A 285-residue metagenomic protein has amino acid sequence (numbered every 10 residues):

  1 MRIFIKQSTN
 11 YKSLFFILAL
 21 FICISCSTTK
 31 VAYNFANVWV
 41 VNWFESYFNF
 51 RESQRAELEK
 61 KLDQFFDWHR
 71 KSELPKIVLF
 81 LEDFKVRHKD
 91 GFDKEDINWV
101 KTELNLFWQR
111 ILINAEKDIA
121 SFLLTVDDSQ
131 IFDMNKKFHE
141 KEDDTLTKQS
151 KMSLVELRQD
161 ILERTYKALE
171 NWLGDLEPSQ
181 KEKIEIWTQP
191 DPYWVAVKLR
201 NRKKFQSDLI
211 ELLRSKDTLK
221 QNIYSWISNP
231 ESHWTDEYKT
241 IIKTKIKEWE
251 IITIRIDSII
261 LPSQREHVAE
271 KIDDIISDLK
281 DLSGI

Functional and structural regions predicted by a protein language model:
R2-F15: Bacterial N-terminal signal peptides that target proteins for export
I22-S25: C-terminal motif of bacterial Sec signal peptides marking the signal peptidase cleavage site
S27-T29: Bacterial signal peptide processing site
N34-S53: Post-signal peptide N-terminal segment of mature Sec-exported envelope proteins
V41-N42, L199, Q206-I285: A cross-kingdom marker for long, charged
F44, L58, A115-V126, M134 (+4 more regions): Short, structured motif recognition centered on aromatic/hydrophobic residues
Y47-P75: Post-signal-peptide N-terminal segment of Sec-exported extracytoplasmic proteins
A120-H233: Extended amphipathic alpha-helical interaction segments
